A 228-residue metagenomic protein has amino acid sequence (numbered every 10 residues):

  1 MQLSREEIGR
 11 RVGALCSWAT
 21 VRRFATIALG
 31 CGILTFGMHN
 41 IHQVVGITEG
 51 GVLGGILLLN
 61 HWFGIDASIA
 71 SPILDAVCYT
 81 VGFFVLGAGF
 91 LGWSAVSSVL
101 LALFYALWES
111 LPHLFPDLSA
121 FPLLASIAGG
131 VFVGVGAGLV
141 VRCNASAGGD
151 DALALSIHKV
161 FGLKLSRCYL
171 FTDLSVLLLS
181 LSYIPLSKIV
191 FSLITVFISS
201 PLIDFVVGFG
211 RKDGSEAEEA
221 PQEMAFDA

Functional and structural regions predicted by a protein language model:
Q2-D227: Core subunits and conserved enzymes of cellular information-processing and envelope-translocation systems across
